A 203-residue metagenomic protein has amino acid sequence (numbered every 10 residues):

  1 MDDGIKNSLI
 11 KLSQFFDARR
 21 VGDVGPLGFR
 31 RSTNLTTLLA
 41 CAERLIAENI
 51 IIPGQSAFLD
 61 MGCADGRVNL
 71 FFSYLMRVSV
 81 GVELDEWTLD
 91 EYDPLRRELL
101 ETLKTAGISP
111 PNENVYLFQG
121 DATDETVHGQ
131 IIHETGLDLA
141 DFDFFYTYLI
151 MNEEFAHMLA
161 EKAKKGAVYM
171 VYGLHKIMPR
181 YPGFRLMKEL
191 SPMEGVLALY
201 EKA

Functional and structural regions predicted by a protein language model:
M1-S56: S-adenosyl-L-methionine
G54-A64: Conserved class I S-adenosyl-L-methionine
D65-L70: Glycine-rich SAM-binding Motif I of class I
V78-L84: Conserved SAM-binding motif I beta-strand of class I
E86-L89: Helix N-cap at the beta1-alpha1 junction of Rossmann-like dinucleotide-binding domains, i.e., the first residues
E91-L139: S-adenosyl-L-methionine
G120-V168: Active-site segment flanking the S-adenosylmethionine/decSAM binding pocket in AdoMet-dependent transferases
N152-A203: C-terminal substrate-binding/active-site "lid" region of AdoMet-derived donor-dependent transferases
